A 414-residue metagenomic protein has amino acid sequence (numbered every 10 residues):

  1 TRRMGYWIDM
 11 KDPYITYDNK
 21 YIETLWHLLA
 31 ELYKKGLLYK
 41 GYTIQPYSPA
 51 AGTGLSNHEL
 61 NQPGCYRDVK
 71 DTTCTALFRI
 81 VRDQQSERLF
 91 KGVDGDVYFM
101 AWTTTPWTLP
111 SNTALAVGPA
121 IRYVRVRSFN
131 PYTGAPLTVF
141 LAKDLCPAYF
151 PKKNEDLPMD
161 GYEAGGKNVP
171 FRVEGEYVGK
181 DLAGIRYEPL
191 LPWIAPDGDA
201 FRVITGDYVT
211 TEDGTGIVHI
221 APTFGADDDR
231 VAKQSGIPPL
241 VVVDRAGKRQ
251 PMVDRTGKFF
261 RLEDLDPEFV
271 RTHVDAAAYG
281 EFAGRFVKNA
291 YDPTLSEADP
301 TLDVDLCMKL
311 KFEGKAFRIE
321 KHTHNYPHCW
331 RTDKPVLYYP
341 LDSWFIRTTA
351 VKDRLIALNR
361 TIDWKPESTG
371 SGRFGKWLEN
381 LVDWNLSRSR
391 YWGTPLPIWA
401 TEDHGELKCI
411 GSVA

Functional and structural regions predicted by a protein language model:
T1-K11, T16, L89-F99, P106-A414: Non-cofactor substrate-recognition interfaces
K11, D18-Y66, D71, L77-D83 (+4 more regions): Gly/Pro-rich turn-and-neighbor structural signature
G52, T73-L77, T103, G184 (+1 more regions): Conserved beta-strand residues within beta-sheet cores
K70-M100: Glycine-rich loop/turn
